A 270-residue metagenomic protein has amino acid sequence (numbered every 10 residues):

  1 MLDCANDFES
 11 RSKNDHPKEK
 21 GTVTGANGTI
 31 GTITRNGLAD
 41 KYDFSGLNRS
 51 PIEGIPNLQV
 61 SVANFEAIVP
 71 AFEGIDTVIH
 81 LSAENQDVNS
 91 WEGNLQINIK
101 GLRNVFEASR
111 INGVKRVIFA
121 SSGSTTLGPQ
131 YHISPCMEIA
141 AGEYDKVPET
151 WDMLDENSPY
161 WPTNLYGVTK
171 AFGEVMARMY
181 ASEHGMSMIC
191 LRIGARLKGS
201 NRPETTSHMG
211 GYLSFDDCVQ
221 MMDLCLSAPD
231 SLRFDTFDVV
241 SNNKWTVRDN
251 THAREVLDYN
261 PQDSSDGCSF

Functional and structural regions predicted by a protein language model:
E19-D40: N-terminal Rossmann NAD(P)H-binding glycine-rich loop of SDR-like oxidoreductase domains
R49-N64: Rossmann-fold cofactor-recognition segment
V60-K100, A108: NAD(P)H-binding glycine-rich loop region in Rossmannoid oxidoreductase-like domains and their noncatalytic homologs
A63, G93-N104, N112, V168-A171 (+1 more regions): Glycine-rich NAD(P)-binding loop of the Rossmann-fold in SDR/ketoreductase-type enzymes
N104-P159: Conserved Rossmann-fold NAD(P)-dependent oxidoreductase catalytic core, especially the SDR/UDP-sugar
N164, E174-G199: Conserved beta-loop-beta element that borders a ligand/cofactor-binding pocket
S182, R192-S200, Y212-F234, N242: Alpha-helical substrate-binding/gating segment
F234-N260: Conserved C-terminal active-site "lid" loop/helix of NAD(P)H-dependent oxidoreductases that clamps the redox cofactor
